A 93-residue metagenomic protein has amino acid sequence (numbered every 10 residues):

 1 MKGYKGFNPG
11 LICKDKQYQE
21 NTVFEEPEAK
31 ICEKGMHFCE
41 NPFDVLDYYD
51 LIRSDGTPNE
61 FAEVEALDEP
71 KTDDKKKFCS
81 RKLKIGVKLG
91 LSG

Functional and structural regions predicted by a protein language model:
M1-G93: Short, glycine-biased loop/turn motifs at secondary-structure junctions and in low-complexity Ser/Thr/Pro-rich termini
